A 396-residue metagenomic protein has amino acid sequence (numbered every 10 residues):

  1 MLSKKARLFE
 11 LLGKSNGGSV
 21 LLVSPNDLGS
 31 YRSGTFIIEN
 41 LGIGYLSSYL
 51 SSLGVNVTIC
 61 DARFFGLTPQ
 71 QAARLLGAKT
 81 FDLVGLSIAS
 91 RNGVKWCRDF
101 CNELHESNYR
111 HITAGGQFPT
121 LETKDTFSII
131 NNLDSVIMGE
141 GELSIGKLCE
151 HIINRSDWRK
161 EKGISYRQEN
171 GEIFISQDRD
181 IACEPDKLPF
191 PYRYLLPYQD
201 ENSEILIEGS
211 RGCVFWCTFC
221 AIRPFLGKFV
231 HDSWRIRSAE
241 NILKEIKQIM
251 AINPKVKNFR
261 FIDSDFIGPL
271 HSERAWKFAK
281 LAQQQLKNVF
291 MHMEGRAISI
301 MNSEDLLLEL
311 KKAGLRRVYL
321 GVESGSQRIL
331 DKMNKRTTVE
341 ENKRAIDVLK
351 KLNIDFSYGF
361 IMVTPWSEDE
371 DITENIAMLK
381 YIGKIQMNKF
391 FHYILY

Functional and structural regions predicted by a protein language model:
L2, G13, G17-S30, S165-N170 (+2 more regions): C-terminal accessory regions of radical SAM enzymes
L2-N16, L21, N26-S30, E161 (+1 more regions): N-terminal [4Fe-4S]-dependent radical SAM core
S24, I59-G66, S87, D265 (+2 more regions): Residue-level recognition of beta-strand->loop/alpha-helix junctions
G29-I43: Glycine- and acidic-residue-enriched helix-capping/strand-helix junction motifs
G29-R32, L121-T123, F215, L270 (+3 more regions): Flexible glycine/acidic-rich beta-alpha junction loops that bind and position SAM and/or redox cofactors in anaerobic
I38, D186-F356, T364, A377: Radical SAM [4Fe-4S] cluster-binding motif and immediate context
L46-I181: Glycine-rich beta-alpha loop elements in corrinoid/cobalamin-binding modules across cobalamin-dependent enzymes
K124-I129, L306, W366-K380: Catalytic cores of alpha/beta
